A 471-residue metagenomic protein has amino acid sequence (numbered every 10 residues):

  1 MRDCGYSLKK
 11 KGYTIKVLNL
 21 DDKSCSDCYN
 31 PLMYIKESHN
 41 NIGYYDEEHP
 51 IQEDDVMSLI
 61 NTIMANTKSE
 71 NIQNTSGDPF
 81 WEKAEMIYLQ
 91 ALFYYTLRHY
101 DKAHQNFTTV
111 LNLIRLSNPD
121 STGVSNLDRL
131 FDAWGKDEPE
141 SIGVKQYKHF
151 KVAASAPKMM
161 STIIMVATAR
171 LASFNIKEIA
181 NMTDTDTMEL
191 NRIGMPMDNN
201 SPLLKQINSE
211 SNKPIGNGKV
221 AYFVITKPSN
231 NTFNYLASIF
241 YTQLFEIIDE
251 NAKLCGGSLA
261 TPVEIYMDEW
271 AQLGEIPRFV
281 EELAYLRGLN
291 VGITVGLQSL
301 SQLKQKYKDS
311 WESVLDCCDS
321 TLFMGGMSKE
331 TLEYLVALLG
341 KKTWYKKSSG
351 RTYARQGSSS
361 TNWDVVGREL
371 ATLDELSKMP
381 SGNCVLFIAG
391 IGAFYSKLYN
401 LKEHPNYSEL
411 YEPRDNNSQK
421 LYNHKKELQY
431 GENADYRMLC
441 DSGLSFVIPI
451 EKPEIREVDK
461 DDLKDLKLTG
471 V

Functional and structural regions predicted by a protein language model:
M1-V291, K306, D374-Y395, L410-V471: P-loop NTPase motor domains
D22-C25, P228-N230, S299-Q302, M327-T331 (+3 more regions): Conserved nucleotide-binding/hydrolysis micro-motifs of P-loop NTPases
L283-V385: Conserved ATP-driven motor cores of ASCE-family P-loop NTPases powering translocation/secretion/packaging/pilus
